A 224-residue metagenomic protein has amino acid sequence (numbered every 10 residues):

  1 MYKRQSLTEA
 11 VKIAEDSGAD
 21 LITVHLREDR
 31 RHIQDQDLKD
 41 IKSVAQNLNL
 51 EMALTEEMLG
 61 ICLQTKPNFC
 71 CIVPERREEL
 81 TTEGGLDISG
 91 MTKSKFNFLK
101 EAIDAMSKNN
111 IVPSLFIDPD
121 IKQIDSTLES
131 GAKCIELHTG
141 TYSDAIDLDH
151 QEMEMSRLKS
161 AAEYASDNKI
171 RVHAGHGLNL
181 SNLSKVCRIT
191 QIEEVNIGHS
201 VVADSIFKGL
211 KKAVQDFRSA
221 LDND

Functional and structural regions predicted by a protein language model:
K3-E56, I61-K66, E129, M153: Conserved N-terminal beta1-alpha1 strand-loop-helix module at the mouth
G18-A19, V44-Q46, Q64-C70, K108 (+2 more regions): Glycine-enriched alpha-helix->loop->beta-strand junction motifs that scaffold or abut catalytic
I22-V24, L48-M52, C70-I72, P113-L115 (+3 more regions): Hydrophobic faces of well-ordered beta-strands that scaffold small-molecule active sites in alpha/beta enzyme cores
R31-E56, T92-S114, H150-A174, L180 (+1 more regions): Alpha-helix-loop-beta-strand connector modules within alpha/beta enzyme cores
E56-K66, D120-S130, A174, L178-I192: Catalytic cores of alpha/beta
C71-E79, C134-I146, T190-L210: Glycine-rich phosphate-binding active-site loops on the catalytic face of alpha/beta enzymes
G84-D87, D147-Q151, D204-D224: C-terminal helical cap(s) of enzyme catalytic domains, especially alpha/beta-barrels
V112-Y164: Histidine/lysine/aspartate-rich catalytic loop segments that bind and position anionic ligands
